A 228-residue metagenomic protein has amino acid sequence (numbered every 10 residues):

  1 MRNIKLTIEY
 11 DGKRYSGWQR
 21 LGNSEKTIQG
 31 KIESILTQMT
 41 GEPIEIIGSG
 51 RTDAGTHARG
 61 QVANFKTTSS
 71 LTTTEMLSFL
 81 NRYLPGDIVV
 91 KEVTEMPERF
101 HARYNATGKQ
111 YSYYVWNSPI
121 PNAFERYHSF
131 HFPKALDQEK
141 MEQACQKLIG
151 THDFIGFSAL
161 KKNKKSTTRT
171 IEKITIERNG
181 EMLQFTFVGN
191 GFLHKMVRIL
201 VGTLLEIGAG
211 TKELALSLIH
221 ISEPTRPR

Functional and structural regions predicted by a protein language model:
I4-E9, Y111-Y114: Active-site-flanking beta-strand signature of metal-NTP-handling nucleotidyl enzymes and homologous cyclase-like
N23-L36: Short catalytic helix/loop segments, enriched in acidic residues and glycine and frequently bearing histidine
E42-S69, R99-A102, Y114-W116: Short, charge-patterned binding micro-sites
T73-Y83: Short amphipathic alpha-helices in soluble, non-transmembrane regions that often serve as interface/regulatory elements
I88, V93-V188: Non-catalytic RNA-recognition surface used by pseudouridine synthases
L200-K212: A hydrophobic, small-residue-rich beta->alpha segment in the mid-to-C-terminal subdomain of diverse proteins
I219-R228: Single conserved hydrophobic/aromatic residue that forms the stacking wall/gate of nucleotide- or nucleobase-binding
